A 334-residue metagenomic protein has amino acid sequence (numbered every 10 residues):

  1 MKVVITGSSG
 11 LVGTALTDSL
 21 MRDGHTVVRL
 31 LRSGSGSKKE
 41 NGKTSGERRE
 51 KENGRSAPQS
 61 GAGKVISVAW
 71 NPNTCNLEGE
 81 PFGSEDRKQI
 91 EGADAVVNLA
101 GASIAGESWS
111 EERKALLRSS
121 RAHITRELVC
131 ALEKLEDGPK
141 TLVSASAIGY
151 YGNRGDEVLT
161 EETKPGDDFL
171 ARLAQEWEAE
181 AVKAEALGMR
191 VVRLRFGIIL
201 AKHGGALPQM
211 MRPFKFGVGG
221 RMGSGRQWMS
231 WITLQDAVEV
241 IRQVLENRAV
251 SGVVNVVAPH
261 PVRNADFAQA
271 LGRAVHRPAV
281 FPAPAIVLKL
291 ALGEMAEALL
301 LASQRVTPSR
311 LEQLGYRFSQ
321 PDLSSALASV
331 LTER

Functional and structural regions predicted by a protein language model:
K2, V244-E294, A328-R334: Mid/C-terminal beta-alpha module of Rossmann-like enzyme folds, strongest in SDR-family dehydrogenases/epimerases
V3-D23: N-terminal Rossmann NAD(P)H-binding glycine-rich loop of SDR-like oxidoreductase domains
G63, S67-E127: NAD(P)H-binding glycine-rich loop region in Rossmannoid oxidoreductase-like domains and their noncatalytic homologs
K114, R126-D168: Conserved Rossmann-fold NAD(P)-dependent oxidoreductase catalytic core, especially the SDR/UDP-sugar
S146, A179-K202: Conserved beta-loop-beta element that borders a ligand/cofactor-binding pocket
P165-L170, G197-G204, S224-L234: Glycine-rich "substrate-gating" loop/helix at the edge of Rossmann-like oxidoreductase active sites
M211-G219, Q227-V262: Alpha-helical substrate-binding/gating segment
A298-R334: C-terminal amphipathic/interface module of NAD(P)-dependent oxidoreductases and related NAD-binding regulators
